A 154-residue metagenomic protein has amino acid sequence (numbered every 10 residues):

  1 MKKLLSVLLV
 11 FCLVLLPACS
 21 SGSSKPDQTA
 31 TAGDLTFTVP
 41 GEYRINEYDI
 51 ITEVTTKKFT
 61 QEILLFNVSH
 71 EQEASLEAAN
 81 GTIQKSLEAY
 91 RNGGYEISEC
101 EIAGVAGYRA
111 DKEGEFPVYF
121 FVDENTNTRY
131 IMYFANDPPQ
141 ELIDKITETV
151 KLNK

Functional and structural regions predicted by a protein language model:
M1-L4: Positively charged n-region of N-terminal signal peptides that target proteins for export
L15-A18: C-terminal motif of bacterial Sec signal peptides marking the signal peptidase cleavage site
S20-G22: Bacterial signal peptide processing site
S24-T29, I50-I51, E99-R109: Short, hydrophobic/aromatic-rich segments at coil-to-beta transitions
G33-A79, D111-P117: Secretory pathway targeting signatures of secreted, lumenal, and periplasmic proteins
L35-F37, G41-Y43, Y133-K154: Surface-exposed amphipathic alpha-helical segments
T38-G41, T56-Q61, I102-V105, F121-R129: Short, solvent-exposed coil/turn segments at beta-strand boundaries
S86-N127: Signature of long, low-cysteine stretches enriched in small and polar/charged residues
